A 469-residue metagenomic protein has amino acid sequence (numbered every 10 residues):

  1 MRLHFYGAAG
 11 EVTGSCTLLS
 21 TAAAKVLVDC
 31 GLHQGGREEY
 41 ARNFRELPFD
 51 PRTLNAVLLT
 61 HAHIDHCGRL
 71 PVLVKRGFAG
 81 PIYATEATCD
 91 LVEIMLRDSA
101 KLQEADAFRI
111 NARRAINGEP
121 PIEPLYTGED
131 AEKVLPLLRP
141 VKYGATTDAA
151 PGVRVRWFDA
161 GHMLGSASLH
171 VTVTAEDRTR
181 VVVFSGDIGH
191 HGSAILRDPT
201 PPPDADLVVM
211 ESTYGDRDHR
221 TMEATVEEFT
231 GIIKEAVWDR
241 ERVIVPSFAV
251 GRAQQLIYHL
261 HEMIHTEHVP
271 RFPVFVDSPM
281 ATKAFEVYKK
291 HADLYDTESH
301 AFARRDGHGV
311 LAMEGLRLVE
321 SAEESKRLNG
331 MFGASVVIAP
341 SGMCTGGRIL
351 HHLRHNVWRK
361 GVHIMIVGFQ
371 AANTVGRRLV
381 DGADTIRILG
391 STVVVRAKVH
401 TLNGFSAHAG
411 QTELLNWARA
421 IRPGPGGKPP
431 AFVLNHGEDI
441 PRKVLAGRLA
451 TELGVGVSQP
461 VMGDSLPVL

Functional and structural regions predicted by a protein language model:
M1-R52, K133-R197, E323-G330, V336 (+4 more regions): Core dinuclear metal-dependent hydrolase active-site scaffold
L3, L19, D29, V57 (+8 more regions): Conserved structural-core and active-site-/substrate-pathway-adjacent residues in large, well-folded domains of enzymes
A9-G14, T21-G80, A84-P136, I188-D198 (+4 more regions): Pre-active-site segment of Zn-dependent metallo-hydrolases
G14, G36, C67-G68, E93 (+10 more regions): Short helix/loop capping segments that flank catalytic or ligand/cofactor-binding pockets
D65, D90, L164, G251 (+4 more regions): Short alpha-helical
S99-M163, A292-G333: Metallo-beta-lactamase
S168, G189-D277, H363-G368, T385-S458: Cap/insert and terminal regions of metallo-dependent hydrolase folds
I232-T374, R387, G426, T451: Hard-cation-handling environments
